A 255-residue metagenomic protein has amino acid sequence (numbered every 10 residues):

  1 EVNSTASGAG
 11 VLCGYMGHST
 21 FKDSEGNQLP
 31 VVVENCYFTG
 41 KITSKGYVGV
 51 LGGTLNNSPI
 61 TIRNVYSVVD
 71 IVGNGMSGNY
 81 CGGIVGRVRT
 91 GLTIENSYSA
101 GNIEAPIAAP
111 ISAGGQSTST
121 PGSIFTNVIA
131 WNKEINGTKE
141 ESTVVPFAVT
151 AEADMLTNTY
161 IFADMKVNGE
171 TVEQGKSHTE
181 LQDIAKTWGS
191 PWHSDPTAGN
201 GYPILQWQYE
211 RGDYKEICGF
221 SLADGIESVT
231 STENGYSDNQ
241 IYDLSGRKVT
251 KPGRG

Functional and structural regions predicted by a protein language model:
E1-L222: Predominantly extracellular beta-rich ligand-binding scaffolds that present long acidic/polar faces for carbohydrate
G199-G201, E233-D238, P252-R254: A short, compositionally biased
F220-S245: Residue-level detector of functionally pivotal "anchor" positions at catalytic/ligand-binding pockets or at interdomain
Y242-G255: Short, surface-exposed loop/turn motifs with a glycine/proline- and acidic-biased composition
